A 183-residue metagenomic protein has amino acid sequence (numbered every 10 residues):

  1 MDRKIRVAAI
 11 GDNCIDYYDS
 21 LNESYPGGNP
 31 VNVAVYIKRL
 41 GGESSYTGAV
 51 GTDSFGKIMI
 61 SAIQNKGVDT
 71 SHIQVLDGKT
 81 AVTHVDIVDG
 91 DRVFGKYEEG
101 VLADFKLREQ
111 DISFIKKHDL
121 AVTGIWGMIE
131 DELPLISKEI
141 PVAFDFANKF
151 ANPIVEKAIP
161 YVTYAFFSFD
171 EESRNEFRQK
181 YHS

Functional and structural regions predicted by a protein language model:
D2-A8, A62-N65, T70-I73, V88-S183: Ribokinase/PfkB-type carbohydrate-kinase core domain
R3-T83, V88-D89: Substrate-binding N-lobe of the ribokinase-like
